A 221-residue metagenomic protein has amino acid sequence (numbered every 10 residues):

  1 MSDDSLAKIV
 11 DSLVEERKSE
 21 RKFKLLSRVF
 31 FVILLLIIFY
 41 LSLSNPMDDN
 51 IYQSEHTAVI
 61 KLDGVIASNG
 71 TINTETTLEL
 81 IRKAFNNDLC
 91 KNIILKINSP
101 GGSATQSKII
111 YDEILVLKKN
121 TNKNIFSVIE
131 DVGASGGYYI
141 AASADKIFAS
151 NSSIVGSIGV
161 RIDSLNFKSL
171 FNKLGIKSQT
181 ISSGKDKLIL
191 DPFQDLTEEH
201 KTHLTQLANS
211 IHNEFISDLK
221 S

Functional and structural regions predicted by a protein language model:
M1-N124, V132-S221: Small-residue-centered hinge/linker elements
